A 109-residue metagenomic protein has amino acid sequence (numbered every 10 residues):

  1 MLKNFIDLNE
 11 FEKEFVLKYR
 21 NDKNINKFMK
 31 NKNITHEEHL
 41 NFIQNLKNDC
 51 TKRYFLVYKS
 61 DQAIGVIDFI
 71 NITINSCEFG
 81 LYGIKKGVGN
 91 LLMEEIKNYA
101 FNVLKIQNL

Functional and structural regions predicted by a protein language model:
M1-F11: Conserved N-terminal entry element of GNAT/NAT acetyltransferase domains
F15, E78, L91, N108: Amphipathic alpha-helical recognition patches that constitute DNA-binding helices
F15-K18, E38-N41, E95, Y99: Alpha-helical elements of Rossmann-like donor-binding domains used by nucleotide-donor carbohydrate transfer enzymes
K18-N33: Helix-loop element at the rim of GNAT/NAT acetyltransferase active sites that forms part of the acceptor-substrate
K32-K86: Acetyl-CoA-dependent GNAT
K86-N102: Conserved acetyl-CoA-binding loop-helix of GNAT-fold acetyltransferases
V103-L109: Conserved GNAT acetyl-CoA-binding A-motif
